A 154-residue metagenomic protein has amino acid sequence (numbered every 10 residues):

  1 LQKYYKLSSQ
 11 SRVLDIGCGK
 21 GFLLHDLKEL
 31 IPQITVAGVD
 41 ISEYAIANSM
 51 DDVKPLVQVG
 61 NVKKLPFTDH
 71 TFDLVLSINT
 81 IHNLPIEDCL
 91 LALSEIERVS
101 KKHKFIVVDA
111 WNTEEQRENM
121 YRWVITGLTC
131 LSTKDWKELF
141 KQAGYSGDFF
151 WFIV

Functional and structural regions predicted by a protein language model:
L1-Y5, S9-I16, K20-P66, L84-L91 (+3 more regions): Class I (Rossmann-like) S-adenosyl-L-methionine-dependent methyltransferase catalytic domain, capturing the SAM-binding
L76: A conserved beta-strand element that flanks and buttresses the S-adenosyl-L-methionine
N79-N83: Short catalytic micro-motifs in class I SAM-dependent methyltransferases
